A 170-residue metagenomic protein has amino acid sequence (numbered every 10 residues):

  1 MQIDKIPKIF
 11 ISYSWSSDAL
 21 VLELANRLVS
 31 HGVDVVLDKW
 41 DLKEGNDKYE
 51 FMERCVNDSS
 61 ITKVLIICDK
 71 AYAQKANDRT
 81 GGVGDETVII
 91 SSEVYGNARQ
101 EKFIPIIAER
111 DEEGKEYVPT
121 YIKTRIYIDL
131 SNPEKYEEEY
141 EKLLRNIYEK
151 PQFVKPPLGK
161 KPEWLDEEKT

Functional and structural regions predicted by a protein language model:
M1-I9, W15-S30, Q100-T170: C-terminal interaction surface of TIR/SEFIR-family domains
M1-K70, G96-A98, W164-L165: Conserved N-terminal substructure of TIR/SEFIR domains
S12, K39-W40, K75-D78, S131: Conserved short-loop catalytic and cofactor-binding motifs
R27-V29, E53, G81-D85, K123: Glycine-rich, phosphate-binding/catalytic loops in enzymes
D47-K48, K70-N97: Conserved TIR/SEFIR loop-to-helix hotspot centered on a Trp-containing motif with a nearby acidic residue
R54-C55, S92-E93, N146: A generic secondary-structure signal
L65-I67, I90, I107: Hydrophobic, helix-forming membrane-interacting segments
